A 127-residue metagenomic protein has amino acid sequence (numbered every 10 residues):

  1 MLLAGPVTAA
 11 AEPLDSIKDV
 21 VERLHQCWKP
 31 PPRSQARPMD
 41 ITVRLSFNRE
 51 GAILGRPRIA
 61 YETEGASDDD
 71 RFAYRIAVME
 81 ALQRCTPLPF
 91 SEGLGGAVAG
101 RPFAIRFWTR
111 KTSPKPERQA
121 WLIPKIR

Functional and structural regions predicted by a protein language model:
M1-G5: Bacterial N-terminal signal peptides
P6-V7, F90: Nuclease and nuclease-like effector domains acting on nucleic acids or nucleotide cofactors
A9-A11: Boundary at the C-terminal end of the N-terminal hydrophobic targeting segment
V21-K29, S46-G65, M79-R127: Conserved "boundary/linchpin" sites in short secondary-structure elements
S34-Q35: Mid-length scaffold segments of soluble, non-membrane domains
P38-I41: Short, small/polar residue-rich loop motifs at catalytic or cofactor-binding pockets
T63-R75: A short, polar/charged loop-to-alpha-helix boundary motif
